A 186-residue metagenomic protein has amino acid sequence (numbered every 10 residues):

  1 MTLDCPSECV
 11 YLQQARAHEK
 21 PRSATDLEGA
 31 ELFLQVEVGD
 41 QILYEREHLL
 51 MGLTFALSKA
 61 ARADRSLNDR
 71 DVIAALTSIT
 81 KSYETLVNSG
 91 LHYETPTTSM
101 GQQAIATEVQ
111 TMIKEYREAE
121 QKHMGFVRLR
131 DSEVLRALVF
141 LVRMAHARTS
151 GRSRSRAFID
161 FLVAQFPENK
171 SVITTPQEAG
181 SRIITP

Functional and structural regions predicted by a protein language model:
M1-L27: N-terminal cysteine/histidine-rich coordination modules
L12, R16, G90, Q165-E168 (+1 more regions): Residue-level detector of solvent-exposed, low-hydrophobicity positions
H18-L34, E178, R182-P186: Intrinsically disordered, low-complexity linkers and terminal tails enriched in Pro/Gly and often acidic or mixed-charge
P21-E28, Y83-G90, K170-S171: Short, charged low-complexity intrinsically disordered segments located at boundaries of structured domains
F33-F140: Long, contiguous alpha-helical scaffold regions
L138-P186: Charge-dense, extended regions
